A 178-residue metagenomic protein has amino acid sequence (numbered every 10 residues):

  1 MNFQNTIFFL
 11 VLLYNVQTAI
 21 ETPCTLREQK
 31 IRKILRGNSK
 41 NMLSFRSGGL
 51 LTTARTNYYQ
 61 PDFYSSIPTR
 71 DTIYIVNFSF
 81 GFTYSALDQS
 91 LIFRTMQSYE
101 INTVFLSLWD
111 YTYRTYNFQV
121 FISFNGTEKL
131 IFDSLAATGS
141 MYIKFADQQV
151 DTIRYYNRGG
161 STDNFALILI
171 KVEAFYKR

Functional and structural regions predicted by a protein language model:
M1-F9: Classical eukaryotic N-terminal signal peptides for Sec-dependent ER targeting/secretion, especially the positively
F3, Y14-M96, W109-R114, K177-R178: Disordered, acidic Ser/Thr/Pro-rich linker "stalks" and the adjacent N-terminal cap of the next globular domain
F8, R55-T56, Y155, G160: Intrinsically disordered, low-complexity repeat segments enriched in small/polar residues
T22-G37, S44, S85-D88, D110-R178: Trp- and acidic/polar-enriched beta-sheet ligand-binding modules for extracellular glycan and matrix recognition
